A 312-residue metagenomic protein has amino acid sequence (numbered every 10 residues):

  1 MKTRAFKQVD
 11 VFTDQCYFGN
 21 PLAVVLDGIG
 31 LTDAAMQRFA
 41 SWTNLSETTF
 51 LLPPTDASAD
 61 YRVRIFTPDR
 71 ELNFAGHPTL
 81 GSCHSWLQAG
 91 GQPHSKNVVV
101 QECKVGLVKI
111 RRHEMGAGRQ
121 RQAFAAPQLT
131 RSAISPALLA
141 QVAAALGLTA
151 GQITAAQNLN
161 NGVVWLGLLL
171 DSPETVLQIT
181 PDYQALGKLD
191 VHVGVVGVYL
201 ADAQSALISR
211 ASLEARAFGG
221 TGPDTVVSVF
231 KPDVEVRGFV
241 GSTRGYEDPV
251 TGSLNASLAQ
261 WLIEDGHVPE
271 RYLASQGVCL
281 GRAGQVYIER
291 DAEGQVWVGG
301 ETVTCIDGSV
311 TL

Functional and structural regions predicted by a protein language model:
M1-F74, L80-L312: Active-site proximal loop and beta-alpha junction motif in alpha/beta enzyme cores
